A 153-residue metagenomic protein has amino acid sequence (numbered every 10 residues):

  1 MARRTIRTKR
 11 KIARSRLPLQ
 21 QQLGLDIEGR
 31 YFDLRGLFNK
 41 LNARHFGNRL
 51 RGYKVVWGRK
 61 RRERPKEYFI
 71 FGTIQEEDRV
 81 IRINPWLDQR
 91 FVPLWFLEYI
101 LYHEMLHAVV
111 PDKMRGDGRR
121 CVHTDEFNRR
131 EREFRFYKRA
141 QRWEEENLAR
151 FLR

Functional and structural regions predicted by a protein language model:
M1-Y99, A108-R153: Active-site-proximal or metal-binding-adjacent scaffold patches in catalytic folds
